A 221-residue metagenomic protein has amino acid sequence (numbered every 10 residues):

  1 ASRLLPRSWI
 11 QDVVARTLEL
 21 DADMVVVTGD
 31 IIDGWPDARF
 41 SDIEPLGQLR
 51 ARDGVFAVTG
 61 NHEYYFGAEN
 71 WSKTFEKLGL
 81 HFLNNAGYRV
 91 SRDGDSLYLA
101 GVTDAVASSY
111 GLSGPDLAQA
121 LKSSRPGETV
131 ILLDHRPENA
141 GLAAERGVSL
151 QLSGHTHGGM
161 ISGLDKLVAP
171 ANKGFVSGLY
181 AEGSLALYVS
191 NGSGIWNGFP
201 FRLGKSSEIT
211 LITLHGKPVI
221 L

Functional and structural regions predicted by a protein language model:
A1-L221: Soluble catalytic domains of enzymes that build or remodel membrane lipids, polysaccharides, and related
